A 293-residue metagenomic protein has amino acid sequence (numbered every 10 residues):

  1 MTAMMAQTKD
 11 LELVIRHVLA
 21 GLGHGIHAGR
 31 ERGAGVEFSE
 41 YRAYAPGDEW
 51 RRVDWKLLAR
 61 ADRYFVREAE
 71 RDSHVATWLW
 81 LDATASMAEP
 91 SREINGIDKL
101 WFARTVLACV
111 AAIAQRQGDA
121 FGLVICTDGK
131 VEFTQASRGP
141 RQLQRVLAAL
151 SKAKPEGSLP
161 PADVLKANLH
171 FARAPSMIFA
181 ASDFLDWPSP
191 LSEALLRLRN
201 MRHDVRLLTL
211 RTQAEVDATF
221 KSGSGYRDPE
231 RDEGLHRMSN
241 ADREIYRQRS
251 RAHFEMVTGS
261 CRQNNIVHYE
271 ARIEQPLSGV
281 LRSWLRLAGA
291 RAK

Functional and structural regions predicted by a protein language model:
M1-R30, F38, A43-D48, L57 (+2 more regions): Exposed, interaction-prone extracellular/peripheral surfaces
G35-F38, R52: A residue-level signal for beta-strand positions that form part of recognition/binding surfaces within mature
R51-A61: N-terminal low-complexity, intrinsically disordered segments
